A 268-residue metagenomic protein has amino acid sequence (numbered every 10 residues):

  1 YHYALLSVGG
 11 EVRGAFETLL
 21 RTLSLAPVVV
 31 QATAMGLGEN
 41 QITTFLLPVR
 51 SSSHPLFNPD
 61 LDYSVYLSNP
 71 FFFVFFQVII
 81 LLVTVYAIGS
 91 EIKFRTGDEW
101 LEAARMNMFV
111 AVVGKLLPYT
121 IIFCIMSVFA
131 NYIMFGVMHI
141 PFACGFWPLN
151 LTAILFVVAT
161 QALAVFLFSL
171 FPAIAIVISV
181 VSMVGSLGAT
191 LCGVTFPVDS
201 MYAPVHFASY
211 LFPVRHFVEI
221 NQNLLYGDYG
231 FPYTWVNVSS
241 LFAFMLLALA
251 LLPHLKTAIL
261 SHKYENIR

Functional and structural regions predicted by a protein language model:
Y1-V83: Transport-system extracytoplasmic interface segments
L23-A32, N131-G136, V158: Hydrophobic, membrane-facing alpha-helical anchors
P27, Q31, I80, T96 (+2 more regions): Short amphipathic alpha-helical interaction/hinge segments
T43, L56-D60, W100-V113, M138 (+5 more regions): Juxtamembrane loop-helix boundary motifs flanking transmembrane segments in multi-pass membrane proteins
H54-M134: Hydrophobic alpha-helical transmembrane segments of multi-pass membrane transport proteins
I121, F129-I133, P141-R268: Membrane-spanning alpha-helical segments of multipass transporters and channels
